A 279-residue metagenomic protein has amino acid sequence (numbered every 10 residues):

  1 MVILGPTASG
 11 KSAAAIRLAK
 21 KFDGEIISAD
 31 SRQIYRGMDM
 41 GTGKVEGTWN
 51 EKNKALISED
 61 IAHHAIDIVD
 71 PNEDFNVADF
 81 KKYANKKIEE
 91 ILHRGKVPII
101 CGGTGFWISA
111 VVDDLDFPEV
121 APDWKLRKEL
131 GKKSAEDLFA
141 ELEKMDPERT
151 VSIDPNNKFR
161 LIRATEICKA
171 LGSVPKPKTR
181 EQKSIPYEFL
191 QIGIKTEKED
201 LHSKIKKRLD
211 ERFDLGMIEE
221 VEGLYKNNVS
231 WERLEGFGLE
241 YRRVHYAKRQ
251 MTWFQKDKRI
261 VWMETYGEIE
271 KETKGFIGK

Functional and structural regions predicted by a protein language model:
M1-K279: Phosphate/pyrophosphate-binding catalytic cores of soluble transferases and nucleic-acid-acting enzymes
